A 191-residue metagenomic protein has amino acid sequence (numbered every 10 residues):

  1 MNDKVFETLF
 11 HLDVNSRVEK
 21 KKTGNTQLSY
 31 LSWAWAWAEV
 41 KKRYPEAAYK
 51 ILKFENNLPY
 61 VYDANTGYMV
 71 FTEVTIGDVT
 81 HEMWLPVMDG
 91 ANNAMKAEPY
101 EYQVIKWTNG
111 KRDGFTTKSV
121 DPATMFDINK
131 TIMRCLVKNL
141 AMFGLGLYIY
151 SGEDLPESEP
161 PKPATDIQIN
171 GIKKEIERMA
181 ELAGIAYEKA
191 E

Functional and structural regions predicted by a protein language model:
M1-K174, R178, I185: Polyanion-binding surfaces on beta-sheet-dominated domains and ring/shell assemblies
Y187-E191: Amphipathic, non-membrane alpha-helical rod segments
